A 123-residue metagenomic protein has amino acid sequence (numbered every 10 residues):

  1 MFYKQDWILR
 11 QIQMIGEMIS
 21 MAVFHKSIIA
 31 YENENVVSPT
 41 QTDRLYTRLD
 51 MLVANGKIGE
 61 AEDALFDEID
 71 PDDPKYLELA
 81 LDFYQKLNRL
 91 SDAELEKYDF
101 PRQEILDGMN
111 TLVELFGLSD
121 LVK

Functional and structural regions predicted by a protein language model:
M1-D73, R89-K123: N-terminal alpha-helical interaction modules that lie
D67, D82-F83: Short acidic/histidine-centered micro-motifs embedded in hydrophobic/aromatic stretches that mark compact functional
Y76-A80: Short, well-ordered alpha-helical segments that carry or flank key catalytic/ligand-binding motifs at enzyme/regulatory
